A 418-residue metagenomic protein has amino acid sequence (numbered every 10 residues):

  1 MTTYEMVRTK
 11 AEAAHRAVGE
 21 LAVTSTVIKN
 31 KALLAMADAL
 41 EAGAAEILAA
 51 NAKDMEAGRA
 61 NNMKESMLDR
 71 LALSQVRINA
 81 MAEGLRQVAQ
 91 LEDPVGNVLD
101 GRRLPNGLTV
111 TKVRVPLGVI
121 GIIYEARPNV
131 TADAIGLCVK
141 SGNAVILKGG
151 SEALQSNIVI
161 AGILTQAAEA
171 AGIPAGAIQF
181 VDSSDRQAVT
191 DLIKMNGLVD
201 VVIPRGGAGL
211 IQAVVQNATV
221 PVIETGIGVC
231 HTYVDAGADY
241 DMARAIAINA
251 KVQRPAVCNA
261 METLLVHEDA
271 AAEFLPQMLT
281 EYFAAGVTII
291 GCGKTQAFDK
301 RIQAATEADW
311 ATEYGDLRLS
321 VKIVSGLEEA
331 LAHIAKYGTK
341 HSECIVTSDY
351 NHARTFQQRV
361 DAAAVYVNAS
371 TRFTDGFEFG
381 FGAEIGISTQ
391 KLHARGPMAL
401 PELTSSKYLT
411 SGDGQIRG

Functional and structural regions predicted by a protein language model:
M1-T109: N-terminal Rossmann-like NAD(P)+-binding subdomain of aldehyde/semialdehyde dehydrogenases
T2-E5, A126-N129, D133-S141, A170 (+2 more regions): ALDH superfamily catalytic-core signature
A17-T24, A39-G43, A50, D54 (+16 more regions): Change "in soluble alpha/beta enzymes" to "in soluble alpha/beta proteins
T24-V27, V95, G172-I178, P255-A260 (+4 more regions): Flexible, glycine/charged-enriched surface loops at secondary-structure junctions
Q90, L99-D241, A272: Rossmann-like NAD(P) dinucleotide-binding subdomain of oxidoreductase/dehydrogenase enzymes
G118-I122, G136-L137, N143-V145, G176-Q179 (+10 more regions): Structural motif
T306-G418: Conserved C-terminal structural/oligomerization subdomain of aldehyde/semialdehyde dehydrogenase
